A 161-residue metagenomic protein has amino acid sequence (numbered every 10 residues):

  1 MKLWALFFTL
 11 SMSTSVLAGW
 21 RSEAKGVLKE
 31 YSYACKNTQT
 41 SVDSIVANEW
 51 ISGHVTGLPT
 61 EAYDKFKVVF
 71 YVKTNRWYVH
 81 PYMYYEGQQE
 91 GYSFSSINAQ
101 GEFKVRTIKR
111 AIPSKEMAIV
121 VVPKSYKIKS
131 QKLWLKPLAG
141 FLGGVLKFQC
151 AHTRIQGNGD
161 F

Functional and structural regions predicted by a protein language model:
M1-T9: Sec-dependent signal peptide recognition, specifically the positively charged N-region followed immediately by
T9-L10, W20: Generic detector of N-terminal low-structure segments
W20-F161: Ser/Thr-rich low-complexity repeats and stalk/linker segments
